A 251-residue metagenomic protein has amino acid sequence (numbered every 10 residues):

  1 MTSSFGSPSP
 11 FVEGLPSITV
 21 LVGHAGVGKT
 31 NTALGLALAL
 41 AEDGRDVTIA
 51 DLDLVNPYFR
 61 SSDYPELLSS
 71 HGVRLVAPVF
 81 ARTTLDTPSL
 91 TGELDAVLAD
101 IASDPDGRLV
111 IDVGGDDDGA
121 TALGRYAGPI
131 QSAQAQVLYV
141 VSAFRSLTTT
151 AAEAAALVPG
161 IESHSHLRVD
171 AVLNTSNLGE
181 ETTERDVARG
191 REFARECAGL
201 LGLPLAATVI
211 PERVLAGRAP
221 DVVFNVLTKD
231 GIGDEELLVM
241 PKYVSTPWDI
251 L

Functional and structural regions predicted by a protein language model:
M1-S7, A99, Q131, I232-L251: C-terminal accessory extensions appended to soluble enzyme cores
M1-V22, D43-R45, E66, T83 (+2 more regions): Extreme N-terminal, non-catalytic leader segments that precede Walker-type/kinase nucleotide-binding cores
A25: The conserved Walker
K29: Conserved lysine of the Walker
T32, L36: Hydrophobic positions on the alpha1 helix immediately C-terminal to the Walker A/P-loop
L38-P88, E93: N-terminal phosphate/diphosphate-binding loop that engages ATP/GTP or pyrophosphate donors across diverse enzyme folds
P78-T83, P105-A122: Switch II (G3) loop of P-loop NTPases
D117-D230, P247: Conserved catalytic-core segment of NTP-binding enzymes
